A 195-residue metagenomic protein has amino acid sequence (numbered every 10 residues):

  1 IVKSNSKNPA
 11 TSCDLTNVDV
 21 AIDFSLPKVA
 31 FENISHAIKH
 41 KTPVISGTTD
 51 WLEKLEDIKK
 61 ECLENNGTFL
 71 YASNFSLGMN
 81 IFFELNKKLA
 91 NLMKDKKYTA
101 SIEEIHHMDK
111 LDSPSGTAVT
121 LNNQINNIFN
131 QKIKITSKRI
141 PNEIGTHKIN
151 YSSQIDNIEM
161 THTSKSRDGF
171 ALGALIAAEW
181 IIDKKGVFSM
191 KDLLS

Functional and structural regions predicted by a protein language model:
I1-K39: N-terminal glycine-/serine-/threonine-rich beta1-alpha1-beta2 phosphate-ribose binding loop of Rossmann-like
I1-L15, K94-S195: C-terminal substrate-binding/catalytic lobe of Rossmann-fold NAD(P)-dependent oxidoreductases
S6, T49-W51, N74-F75, I105-H107: Short, ordered loop/turn segments at secondary-structure junctions
F24, G47-T48, S153: Short, well-ordered coil/turn residues at beta-beta hairpins and beta-strand->alpha-helix junctions within
K28, S35, T48-Y71, L77-N91: Rossmann-fold NAD(P)-binding glycine/threonine-rich loop
H40, E64-N65, K96: Helix C-cap/helix->beta junction micro-motif
P43-I45: A short hydrophobic/small-residue beta-strand
